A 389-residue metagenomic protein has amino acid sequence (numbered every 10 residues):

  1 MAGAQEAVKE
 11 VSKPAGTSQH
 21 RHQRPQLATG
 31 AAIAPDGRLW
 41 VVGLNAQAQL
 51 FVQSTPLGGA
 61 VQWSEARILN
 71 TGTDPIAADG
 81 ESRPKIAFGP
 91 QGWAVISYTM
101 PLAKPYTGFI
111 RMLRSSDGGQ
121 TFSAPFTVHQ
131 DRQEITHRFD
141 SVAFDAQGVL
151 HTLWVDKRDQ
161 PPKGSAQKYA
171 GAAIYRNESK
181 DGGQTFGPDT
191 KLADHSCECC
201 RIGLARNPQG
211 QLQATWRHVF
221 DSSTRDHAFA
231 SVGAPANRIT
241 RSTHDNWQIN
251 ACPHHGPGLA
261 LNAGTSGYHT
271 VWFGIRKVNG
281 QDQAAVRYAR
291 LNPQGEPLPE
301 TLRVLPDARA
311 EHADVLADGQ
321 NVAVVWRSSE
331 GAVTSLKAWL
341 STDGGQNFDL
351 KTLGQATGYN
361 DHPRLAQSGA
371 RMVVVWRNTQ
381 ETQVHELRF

Functional and structural regions predicted by a protein language model:
Q5-F389: Extracellular, repeat-based ectodomains that mediate carbohydrate processing or recognition
